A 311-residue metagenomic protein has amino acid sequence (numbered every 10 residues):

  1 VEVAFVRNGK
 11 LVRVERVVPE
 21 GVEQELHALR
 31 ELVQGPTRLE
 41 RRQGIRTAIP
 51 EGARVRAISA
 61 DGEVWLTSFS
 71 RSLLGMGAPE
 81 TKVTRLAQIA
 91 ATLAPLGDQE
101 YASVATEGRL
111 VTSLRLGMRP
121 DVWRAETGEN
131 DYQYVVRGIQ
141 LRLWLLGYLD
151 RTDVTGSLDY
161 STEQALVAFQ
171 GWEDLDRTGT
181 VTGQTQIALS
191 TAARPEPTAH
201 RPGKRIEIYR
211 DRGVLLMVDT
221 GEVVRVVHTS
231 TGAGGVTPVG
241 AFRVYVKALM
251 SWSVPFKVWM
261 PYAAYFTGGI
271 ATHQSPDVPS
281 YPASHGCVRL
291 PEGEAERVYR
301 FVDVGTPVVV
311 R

Functional and structural regions predicted by a protein language model:
V1-G138: Bimodal "functional hotspot" detector
R7, S59-G62, F69-L73, T106-G108 (+8 more regions): A mature extracytoplasmic/lumenal domain signature
L26-V33, G52, V83-A90, V136-L143 (+8 more regions): Extracytoplasmic/secreted envelope proteins and their assembly/folding machinery, especially bacterial periplasmic
V33-R38, A91-D98, L141-L149, V167-L175 (+5 more regions): Sec-exported extracytoplasmic/periplasmic mature domains
L39-R56, V83-I89, L189-K204, V227-T231 (+1 more regions): N-terminal post-signal-peptidase region of extra-cytosolic proteins
L93-V104, A199-R201, G235-A241, V246-R311: Exported/periplasmic cell-wall-interacting domains
E129-R137, L141-A188: Short acidic, glycine/serine/threonine-rich helix-capping segments at coil-helix boundaries
L158, V167, G171-G235: Cell wall/extracellular polymer interaction/catalysis modules
